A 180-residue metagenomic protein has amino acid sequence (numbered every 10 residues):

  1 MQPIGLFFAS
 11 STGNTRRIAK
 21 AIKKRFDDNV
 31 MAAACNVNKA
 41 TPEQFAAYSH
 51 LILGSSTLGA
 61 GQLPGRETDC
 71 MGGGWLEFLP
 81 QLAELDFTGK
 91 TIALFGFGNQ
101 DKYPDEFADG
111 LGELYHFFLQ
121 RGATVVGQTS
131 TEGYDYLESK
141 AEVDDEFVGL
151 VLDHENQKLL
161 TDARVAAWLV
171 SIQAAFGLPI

Functional and structural regions predicted by a protein language model:
M1-F7: Short, extreme N-terminal leader segments that mark the start of a protein/domain
P3, N14-R17, N29, Y48-I180: FMN-binding flavodoxin-like domain, especially the glycine-rich phosphate-binding loop
A9-G13: Short polar catalytic/cofactor-binding loops
A21-V30: A short, Lys/Arg-enriched amphipathic alpha-helix followed by its capping loop at the start of a domain
N29-T41, T129: A short beta-strand-loop structural module common to alpha/beta enzyme folds
Q44-F45: Structural alpha-helical scaffold elements that stabilize or flank donor/cofactor-binding regions in carbohydrate
